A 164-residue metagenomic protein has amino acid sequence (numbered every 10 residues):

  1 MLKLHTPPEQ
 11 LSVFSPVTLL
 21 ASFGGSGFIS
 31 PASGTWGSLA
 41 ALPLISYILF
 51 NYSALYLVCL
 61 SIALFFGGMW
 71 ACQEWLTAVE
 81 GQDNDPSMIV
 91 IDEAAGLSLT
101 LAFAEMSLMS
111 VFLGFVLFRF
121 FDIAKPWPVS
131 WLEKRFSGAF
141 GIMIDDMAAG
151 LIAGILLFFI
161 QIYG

Functional and structural regions predicted by a protein language model:
L2-W36, W70-T100, F120-L151: Interhelical loop and helix-boundary elements at the membrane-water interface of polytopic inner-membrane proteins
L20, W36-A40, L55-I62, L108 (+3 more regions): Hydrophobic alpha-helical transmembrane segments
P31-L44, Y56-W75: Short, surface-exposed acidic-centric catalytic microdomains
L42, Y47, A139-I142: Membrane-interface alpha-helices
I45-C59, T100-F112, F158-G164: Helix-coil boundary and interhelical linker segments in multi-pass alpha-helical membrane proteins
S46, S61-W70, G96, A102 (+1 more regions): Alpha-helical transmembrane segments of multi-pass membrane proteins
D146-Y163: Final/C-terminal transmembrane alpha-helix of multipass membrane proteins
